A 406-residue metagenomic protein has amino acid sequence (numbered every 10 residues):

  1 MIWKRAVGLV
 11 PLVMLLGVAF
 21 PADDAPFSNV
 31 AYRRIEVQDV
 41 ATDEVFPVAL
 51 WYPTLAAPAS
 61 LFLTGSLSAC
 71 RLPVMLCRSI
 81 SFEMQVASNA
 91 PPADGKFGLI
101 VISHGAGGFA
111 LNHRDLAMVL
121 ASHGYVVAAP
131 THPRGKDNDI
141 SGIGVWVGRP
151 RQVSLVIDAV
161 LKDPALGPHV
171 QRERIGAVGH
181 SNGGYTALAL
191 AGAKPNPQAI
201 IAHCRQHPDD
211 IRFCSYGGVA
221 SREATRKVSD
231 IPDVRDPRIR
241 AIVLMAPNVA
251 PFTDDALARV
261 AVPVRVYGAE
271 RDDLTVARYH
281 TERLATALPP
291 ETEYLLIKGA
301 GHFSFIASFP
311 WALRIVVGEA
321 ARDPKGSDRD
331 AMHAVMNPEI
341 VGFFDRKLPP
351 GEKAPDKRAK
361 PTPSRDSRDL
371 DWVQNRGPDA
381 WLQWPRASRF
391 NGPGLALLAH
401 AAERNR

Functional and structural regions predicted by a protein language model:
F20-I100: Domain-level recognition of soluble alpha/beta enzyme cores, biased toward histidine phosphatases/phosphomutases
E83-F97, I102-D139, D272-A277: Short substrate-entry loop that stabilizes the transition state in hydrolases
N112, V119, G142-R172, Y185-A189 (+3 more regions): Alpha/beta-hydrolase active-site loop
A177-G179, Y267: Short beta-strand immediately N-terminal to the catalytic nucleophile in serine-hydrolase-like folds
A250-P251, R271-T275, H302-F303: Acidic catalytic loop of the alpha/beta-hydrolase fold
V260, V266-G268: Short beta-strand/loop motif that positions the catalytic acidic residue of the alpha/beta-hydrolase fold
V262, V276-T286, F309: Short alpha-helix in the alpha/beta-hydrolase fold that links the catalytic acid
P290-T292, G299-H302, I306-R406: Alpha/beta-hydrolase-fold serine-hydrolase catalytic core, especially in secreted/extracellular enzymes
